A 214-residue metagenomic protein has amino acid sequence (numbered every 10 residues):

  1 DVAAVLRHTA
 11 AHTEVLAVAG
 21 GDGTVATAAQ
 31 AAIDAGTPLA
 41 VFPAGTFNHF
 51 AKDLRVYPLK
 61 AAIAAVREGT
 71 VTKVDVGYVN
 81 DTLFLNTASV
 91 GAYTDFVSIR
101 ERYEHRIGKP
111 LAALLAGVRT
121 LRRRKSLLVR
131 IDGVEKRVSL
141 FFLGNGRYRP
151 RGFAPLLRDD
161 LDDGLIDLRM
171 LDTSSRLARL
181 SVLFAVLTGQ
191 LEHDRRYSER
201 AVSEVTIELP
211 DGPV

Functional and structural regions predicted by a protein language model:
D1-L16, A26, D34, A61: ATP/NTP phosphate-donor binding region
V18-G20, F42: Structural motif
G23-A28, V74: Short glycine/serine/threonine-rich phosphate/pyrophosphate-binding segments that cradle anionic phosphate groups
I33-P38, F42-N145: Catalytic core of DAGKc-family lipid kinases
K125-L127, S139, D162-I166, A201-V205: A generic structural signal for short beta-strands and their flanking turns/coil linkers
G133-E135, M170-V214: ATP/nucleoside-binding phosphotransfer catalytic cores, i.e., glycine-rich phosphate-binding loops
S139-L191: Internal helical hairpin/lid segments
